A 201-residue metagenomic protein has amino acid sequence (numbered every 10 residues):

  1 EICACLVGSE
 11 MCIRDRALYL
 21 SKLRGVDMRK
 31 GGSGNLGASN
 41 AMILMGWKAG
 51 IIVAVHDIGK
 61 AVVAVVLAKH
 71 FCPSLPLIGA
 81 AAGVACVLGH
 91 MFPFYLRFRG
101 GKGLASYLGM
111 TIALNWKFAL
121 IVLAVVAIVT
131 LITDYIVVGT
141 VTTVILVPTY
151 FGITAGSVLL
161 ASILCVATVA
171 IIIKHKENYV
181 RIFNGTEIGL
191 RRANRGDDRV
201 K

Functional and structural regions predicted by a protein language model:
E1-G8, I13: Single conserved hydrophobic/aromatic residue that forms the stacking wall/gate of nucleotide- or nucleobase-binding
S9-E10, H56, C86-H90, V126-T130 (+2 more regions): Alpha-helical transmembrane segments of multi-pass membrane proteins
A17-K22, G89-R99, V126-T133, K176-V180: C-terminal ends of transmembrane helices
L18-K48, V180-K201: Cytosolic, membrane-interface loops and tails of multi-pass inner-membrane proteins
D27-A38, Y95-L108, Y135-T143: Short, non-helical or kinked segments that cap or interrupt transmembrane helices
M42-M45, A68-F71, A85, G89 (+2 more regions): Interfacial segments of multi-pass membrane proteins
K48-V55, G59-F94, K117, V126-A127: Nucleotide and nucleotide-moiety/phosphate-recognizing core
G50-A54, G79-V84, L108, K117-A124 (+2 more regions): Hydrophobic alpha-helical transmembrane segments
